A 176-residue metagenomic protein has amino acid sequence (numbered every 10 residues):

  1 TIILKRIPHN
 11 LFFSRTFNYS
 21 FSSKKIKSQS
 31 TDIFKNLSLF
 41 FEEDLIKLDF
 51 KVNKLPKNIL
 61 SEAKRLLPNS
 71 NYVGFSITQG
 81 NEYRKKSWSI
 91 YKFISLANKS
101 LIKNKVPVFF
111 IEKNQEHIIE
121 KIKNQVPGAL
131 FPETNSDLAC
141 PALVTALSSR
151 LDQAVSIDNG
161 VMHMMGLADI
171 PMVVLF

Functional and structural regions predicted by a protein language model:
T1-F176: Catalytic machinery of carbohydrate-active enzymes, primarily nucleotide-sugar-dependent glycosyltransferases
